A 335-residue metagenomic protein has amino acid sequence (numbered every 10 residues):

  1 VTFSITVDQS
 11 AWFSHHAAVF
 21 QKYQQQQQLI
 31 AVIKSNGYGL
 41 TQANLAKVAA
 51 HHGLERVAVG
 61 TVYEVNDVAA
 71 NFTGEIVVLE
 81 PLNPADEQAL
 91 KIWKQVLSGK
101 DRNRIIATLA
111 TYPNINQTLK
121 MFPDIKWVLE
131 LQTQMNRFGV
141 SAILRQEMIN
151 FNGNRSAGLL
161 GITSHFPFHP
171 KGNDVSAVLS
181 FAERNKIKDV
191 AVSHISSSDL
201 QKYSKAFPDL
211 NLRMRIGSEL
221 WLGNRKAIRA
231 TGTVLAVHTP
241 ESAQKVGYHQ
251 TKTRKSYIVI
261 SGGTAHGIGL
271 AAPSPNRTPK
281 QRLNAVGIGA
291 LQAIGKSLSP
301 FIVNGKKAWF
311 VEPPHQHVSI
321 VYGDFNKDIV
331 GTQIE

Functional and structural regions predicted by a protein language model:
F3-S14, Q25-R184: Active-site-proximal beta-alpha core segment in soluble small-molecule metabolic enzymes
S4-T6, D174-E335: Active-site anion/phosphate-binding pocket segments in diverse small-molecule metabolic enzymes
H15-A18, K307: Alpha-helical scaffold segments that flank or form the walls of functional sites
K22: Conserved PLP-enzyme active-site core in the AAT-like
